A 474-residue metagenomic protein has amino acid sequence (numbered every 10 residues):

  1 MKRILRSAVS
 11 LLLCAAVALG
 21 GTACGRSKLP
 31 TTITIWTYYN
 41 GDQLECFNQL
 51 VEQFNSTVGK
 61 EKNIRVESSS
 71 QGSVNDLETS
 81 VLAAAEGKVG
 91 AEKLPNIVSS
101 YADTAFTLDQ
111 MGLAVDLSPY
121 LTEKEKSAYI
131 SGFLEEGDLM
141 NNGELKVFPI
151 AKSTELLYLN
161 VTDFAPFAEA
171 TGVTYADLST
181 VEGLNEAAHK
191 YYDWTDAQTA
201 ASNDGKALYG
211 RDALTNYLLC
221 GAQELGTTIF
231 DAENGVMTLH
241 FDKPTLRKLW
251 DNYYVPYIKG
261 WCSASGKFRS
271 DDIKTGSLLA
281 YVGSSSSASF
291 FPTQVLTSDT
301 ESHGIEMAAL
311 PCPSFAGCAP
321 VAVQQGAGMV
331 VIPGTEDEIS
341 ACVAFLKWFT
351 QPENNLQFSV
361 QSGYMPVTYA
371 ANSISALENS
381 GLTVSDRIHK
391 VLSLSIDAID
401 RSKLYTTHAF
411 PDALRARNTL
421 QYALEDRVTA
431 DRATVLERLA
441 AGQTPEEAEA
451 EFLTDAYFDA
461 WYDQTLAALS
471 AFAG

Functional and structural regions predicted by a protein language model:
G41-R65, F106: Short, polar/charged alpha-helical segment
G59-G132, F167, L279-A280, S298-E301: Extracytoplasmic "Venus flytrap"/periplasmic binding protein-like
E86, I258-K259, S298-A371, K403: Extracytoplasmic/periplasmic substrate-recognition and gating elements
S100-L156, G221-A222, G304-P313: Hinge/lid segment of periplasmic solute-binding proteins
S118-I130, V173-D177, S202, L208 (+3 more regions): Short, solvent-exposed loop/beta-turn-alpha elements that line the ligand-binding surface or hinge of extracytoplasmic
M140-E155, E182-T238: Extracytoplasmic/periplasmic solute-binding protein
N185-Y192, A232-G266, C312: Glycine-centered hinge/linker elements that transmit conformational signals in sensory and ligand-binding systems
I396-G474: Conserved C-terminal helix/tail region of periplasmic/extracytoplasmic solute-binding proteins
